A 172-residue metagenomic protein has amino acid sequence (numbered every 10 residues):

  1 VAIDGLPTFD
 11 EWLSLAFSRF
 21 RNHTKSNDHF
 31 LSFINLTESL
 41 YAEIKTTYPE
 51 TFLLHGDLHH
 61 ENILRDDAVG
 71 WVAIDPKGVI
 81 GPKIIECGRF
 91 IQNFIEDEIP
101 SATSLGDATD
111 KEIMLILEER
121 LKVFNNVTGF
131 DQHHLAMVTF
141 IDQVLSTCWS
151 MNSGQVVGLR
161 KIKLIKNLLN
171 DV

Functional and structural regions predicted by a protein language model:
V1-D10, L121-H134, T139-L145: Conserved ATP-binding subdomain of kinase catalytic cores across diverse folds
A2-G56, D66-D67, N126: An alpha-helical support segment within catalytic cores of ATP-dependent transferases
G5, S26-F30, H133, G154-K161: Residue-level recognition of alpha-helical structural elements
F20, T24, I95-E98, C148: Short amphipathic alpha-helical interaction patches enriched in hydrophobic/aromatic residues with interspersed Lys/Arg
G56-L58, F140: Short, well-ordered beta-to-alpha junction loops that form the rim of enzyme active sites and present histidine/acidic
E61-I63: Hydrophobic residue at the +6 position relative to the catalytic HRD Asp in the kinase catalytic loop
D66-K122, N126-H133, M137, V156-L159 (+1 more regions): Active-site Asp-x-Gly
L145-V172: ATP/Mg2+ or Mg2+-diphosphate-binding catalytic cores that bind nucleotide phosphates or diphosphates via glycine-rich
